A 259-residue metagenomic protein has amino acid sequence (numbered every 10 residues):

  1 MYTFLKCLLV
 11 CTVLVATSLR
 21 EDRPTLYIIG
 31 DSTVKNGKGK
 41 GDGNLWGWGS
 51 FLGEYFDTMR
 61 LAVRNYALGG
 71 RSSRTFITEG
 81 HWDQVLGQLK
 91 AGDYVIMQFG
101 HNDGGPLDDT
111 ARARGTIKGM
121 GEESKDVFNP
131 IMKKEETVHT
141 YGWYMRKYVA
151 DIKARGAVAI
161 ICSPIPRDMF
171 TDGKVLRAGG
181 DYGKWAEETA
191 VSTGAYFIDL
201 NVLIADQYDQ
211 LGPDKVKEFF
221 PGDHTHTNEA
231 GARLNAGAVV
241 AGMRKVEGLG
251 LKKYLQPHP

Functional and structural regions predicted by a protein language model:
T3-R23: Bacterial Sec-dependent signal peptides at the C-terminal "C-region" and cleavage site
S18-A67, D83-V95, A111-G119: Serine-esterase "nucleophile elbow" of acetyl-processing enzymes
I29, L68-G69, F99, A230: Short glycine-rich loop/turn motifs that provide flexible caps or phosphate-binding loops at active sites
V34, L68-S73, N102: Short active-site-proximal "capping" loops at secondary-structure junctions
K38-D42, F76-I77, D172-R177: Short, solvent-exposed loop/turn segments at secondary-structure boundaries
S72-G80: Structural motif
H81-E229, R233, G237-Q256: Alpha-helical cap/lid subdomain in secreted, periplasmic, or secretory-pathway luminal O-acyl-processing enzymes
P259: Acidic two-metal-ion nuclease catalytic site recognized across multiple nuclease folds, prominently DnaQ/RNase D-T
